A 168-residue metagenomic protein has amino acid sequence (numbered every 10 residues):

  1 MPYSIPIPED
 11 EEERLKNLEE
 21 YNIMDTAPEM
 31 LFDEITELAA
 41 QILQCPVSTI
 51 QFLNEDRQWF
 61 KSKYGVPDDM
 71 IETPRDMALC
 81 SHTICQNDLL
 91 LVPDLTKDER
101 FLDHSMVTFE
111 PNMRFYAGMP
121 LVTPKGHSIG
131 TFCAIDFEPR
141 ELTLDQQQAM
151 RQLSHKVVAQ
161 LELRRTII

Functional and structural regions predicted by a protein language model:
M1-R75, L163-I167: Intrinsically disordered, low-complexity terminal regulatory regions
Y3-E11, L15, G130, I135-I168: Juxtadomain coupling helices with adjacent low-complexity linkers
C45, Y116, I129: Short coil/loop residues immediately preceding or within conserved phosphate-binding loops of NTP-utilizing enzyme
P46, L53-Q58, K63, D68-R114: Regulatory sensory and allosteric helical modules in signal-transduction proteins and certain transcription factors
R114-T123: A short, aliphatic-rich beta-strand micro-motif
V122-H127, F137: Flexible loop/coil segments at beta-strand boundaries within sensory signal-transduction domains
